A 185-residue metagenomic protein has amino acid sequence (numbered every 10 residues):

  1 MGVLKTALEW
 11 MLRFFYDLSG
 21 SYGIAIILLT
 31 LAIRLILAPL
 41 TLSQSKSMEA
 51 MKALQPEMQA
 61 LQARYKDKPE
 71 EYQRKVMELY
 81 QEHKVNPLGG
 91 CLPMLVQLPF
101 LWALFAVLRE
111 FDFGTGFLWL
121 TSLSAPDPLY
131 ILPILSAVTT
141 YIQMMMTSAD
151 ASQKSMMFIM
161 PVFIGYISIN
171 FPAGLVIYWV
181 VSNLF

Functional and structural regions predicted by a protein language model:
M1-F185: Helix-loop-helix
